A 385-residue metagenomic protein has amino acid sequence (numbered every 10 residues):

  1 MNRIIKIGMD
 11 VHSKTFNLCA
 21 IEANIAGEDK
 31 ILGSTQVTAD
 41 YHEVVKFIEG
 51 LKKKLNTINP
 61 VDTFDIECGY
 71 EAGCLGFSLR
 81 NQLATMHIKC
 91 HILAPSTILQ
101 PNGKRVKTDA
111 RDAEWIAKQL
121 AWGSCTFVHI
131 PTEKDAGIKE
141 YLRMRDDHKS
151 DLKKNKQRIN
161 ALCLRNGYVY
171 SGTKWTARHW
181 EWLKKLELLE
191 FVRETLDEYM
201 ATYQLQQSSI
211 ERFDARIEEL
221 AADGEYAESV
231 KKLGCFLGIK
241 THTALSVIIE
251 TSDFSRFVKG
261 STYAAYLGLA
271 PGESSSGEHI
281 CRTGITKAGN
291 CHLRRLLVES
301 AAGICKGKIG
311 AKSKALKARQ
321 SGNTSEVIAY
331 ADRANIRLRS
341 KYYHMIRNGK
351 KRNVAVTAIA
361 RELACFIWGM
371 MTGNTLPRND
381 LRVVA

Functional and structural regions predicted by a protein language model:
M1-A385: A detector of single, family-specific signature residues that are central to catalytic or substrate-handling motifs
